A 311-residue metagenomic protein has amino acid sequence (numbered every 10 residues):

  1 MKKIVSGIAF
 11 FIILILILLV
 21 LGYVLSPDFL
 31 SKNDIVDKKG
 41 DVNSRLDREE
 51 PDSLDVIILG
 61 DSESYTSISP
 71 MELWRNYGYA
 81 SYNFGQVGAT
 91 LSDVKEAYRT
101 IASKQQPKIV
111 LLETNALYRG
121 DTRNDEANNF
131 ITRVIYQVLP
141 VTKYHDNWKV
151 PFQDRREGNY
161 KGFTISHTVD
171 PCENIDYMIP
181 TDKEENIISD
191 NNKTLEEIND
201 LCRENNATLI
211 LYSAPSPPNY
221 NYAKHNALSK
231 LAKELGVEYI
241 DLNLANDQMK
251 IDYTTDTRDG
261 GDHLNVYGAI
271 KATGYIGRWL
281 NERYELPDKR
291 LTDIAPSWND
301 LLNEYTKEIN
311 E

Functional and structural regions predicted by a protein language model:
M1-I4: Positively charged n-region of N-terminal signal peptides that target proteins for export
S6-L25: Hydrophobic membrane-insertion alpha-helices, especially the h-region of bacterial N-terminal signal peptides
S26-L46: Alpha-helical transmembrane signal-anchor/signal-peptide segments
E50-I68, H263-V266: Catalytic nucleophile-elbow at a beta strand-turn-alpha helix junction centered on a G-D-S/GDSL motif, marking
L59, E63-V141: Membrane-embedded segments
I109-R119, H167-M249: Conserved, well-ordered alpha-helix/loop/beta-strand core segments that scaffold catalytic motifs
R123-T208, K289-E311: Secreted/periplasmic serine-hydrolase-like ester/acetyl group-modifying domain
T257-W298: Histidine-centered active-site loop/cap adjacent to the catalytic His in serine esterases/O-acetyl transfer systems
